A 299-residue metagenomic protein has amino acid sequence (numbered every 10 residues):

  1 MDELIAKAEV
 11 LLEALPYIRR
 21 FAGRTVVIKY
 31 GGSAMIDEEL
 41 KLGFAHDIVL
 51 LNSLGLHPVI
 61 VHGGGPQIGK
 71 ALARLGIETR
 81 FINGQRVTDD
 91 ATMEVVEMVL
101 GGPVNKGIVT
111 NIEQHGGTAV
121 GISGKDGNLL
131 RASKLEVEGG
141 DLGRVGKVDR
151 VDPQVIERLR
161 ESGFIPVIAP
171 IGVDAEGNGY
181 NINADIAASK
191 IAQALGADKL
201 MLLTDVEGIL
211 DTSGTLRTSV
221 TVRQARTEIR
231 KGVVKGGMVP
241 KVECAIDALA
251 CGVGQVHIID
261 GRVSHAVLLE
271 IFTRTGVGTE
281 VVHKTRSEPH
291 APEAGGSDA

Functional and structural regions predicted by a protein language model:
M1-R262, L269-T275, V282-A299: Nucleotide/pyrophosphate-binding catalytic subdomain
